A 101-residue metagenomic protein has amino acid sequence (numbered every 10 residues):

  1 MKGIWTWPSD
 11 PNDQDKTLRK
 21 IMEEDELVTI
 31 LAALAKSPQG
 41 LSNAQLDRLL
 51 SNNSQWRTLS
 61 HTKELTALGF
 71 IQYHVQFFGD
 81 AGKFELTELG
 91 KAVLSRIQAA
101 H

Functional and structural regions predicted by a protein language model:
M1-G3, P38, A99-A100: Long, compositionally biased intrinsically disordered regions
K2-A32: Short alpha-helical segments that sit at the start of domains
A35-Q39, S54, F70: Short alpha-helix boundary/capping elements
S37-L50: Short acidic, hydrophobic short linear motifs in intrinsically disordered regions
N52-L68, A81: Short amphipathic alpha-helical interaction segments
G69, V75: Glycine-centered, phosphate/nucleic-acid-interacting loop/turn motifs that mediate DNA/RNA or nucleotide
F78-L86: Minor-groove-contacting beta-hairpin "wing" of winged helix-turn-helix DNA-binding domains
E88-H101: Short, amphipathic alpha-helical interaction segments positioned at domain boundaries
